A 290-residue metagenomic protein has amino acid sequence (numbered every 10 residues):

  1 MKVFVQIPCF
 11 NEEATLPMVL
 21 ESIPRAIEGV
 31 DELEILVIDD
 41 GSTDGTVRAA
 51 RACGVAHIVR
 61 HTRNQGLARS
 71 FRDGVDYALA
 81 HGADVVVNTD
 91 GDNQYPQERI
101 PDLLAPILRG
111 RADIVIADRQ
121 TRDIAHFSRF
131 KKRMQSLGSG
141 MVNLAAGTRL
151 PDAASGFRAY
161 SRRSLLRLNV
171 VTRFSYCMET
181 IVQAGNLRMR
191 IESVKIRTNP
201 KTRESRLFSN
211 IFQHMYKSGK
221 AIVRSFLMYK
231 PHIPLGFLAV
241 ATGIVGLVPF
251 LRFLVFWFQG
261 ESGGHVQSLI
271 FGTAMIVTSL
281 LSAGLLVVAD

Functional and structural regions predicted by a protein language model:
K2-F4, E34, E179: Cell-envelope/extracellular polymer assembly enzymes that use nucleotide-activated donors
F4-P8, L36-V37, R60: Short hydrophobic beta-strand elements that form part of the catalytic alpha/beta core underpinning NDP-sugar/donor
I7-E21, G41: Active-site beta-to-alpha loop of glycosyltransferases that engages the nucleotide-sugar donor
E21-E32: Short, acidic, metal-binding catalytic loop of nucleotide-sugar glycosyltransferases
D31-G41: Short beta-strand/loop segment that forms part of the nucleotide-sugar
D39-V47, N93: A conserved acidic beta->alpha catalytic loop
H57, H61-A80, V85-V87, Q97-F174 (+2 more regions): Acceptor/aglycone-binding surface of glycosyltransferases and processive sugar-polymer synthases
V171-D290: Hydrophobic helical membrane-anchoring modules
